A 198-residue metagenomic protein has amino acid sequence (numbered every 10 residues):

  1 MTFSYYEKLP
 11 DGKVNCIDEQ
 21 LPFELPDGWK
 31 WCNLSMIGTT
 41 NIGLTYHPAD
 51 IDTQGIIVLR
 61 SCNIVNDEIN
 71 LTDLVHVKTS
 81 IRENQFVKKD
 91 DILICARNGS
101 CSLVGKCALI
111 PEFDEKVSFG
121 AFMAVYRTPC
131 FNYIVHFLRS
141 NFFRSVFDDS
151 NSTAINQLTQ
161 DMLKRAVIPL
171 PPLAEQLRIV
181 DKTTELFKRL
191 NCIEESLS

Functional and structural regions predicted by a protein language model:
M1-K13: Extended, domain-scale alpha-helical bundle/helix-rich regions
L9-P10, H47-Q54, D73, S150-N151: Short coil/turn segments at secondary-structure boundaries
P10, A121, R189: Mixed-charge (Asp/Glu-Lys/Arg
N15-G43, P169-K182, F187-S198: Non-catalytic DNA-recognition/assembly elements of restriction-modification systems
N15-Q20, S35-H47, C62-D91, F113-E115: Sequence-specific dsDNA recognition surfaces
R60-S61, S80-R139, F143, S150-N151 (+1 more regions): A short beta-sheet element
I134, M162, L186-R189: Extended, hydrophobic alpha-helical segments in both membrane/secreted and soluble proteins
